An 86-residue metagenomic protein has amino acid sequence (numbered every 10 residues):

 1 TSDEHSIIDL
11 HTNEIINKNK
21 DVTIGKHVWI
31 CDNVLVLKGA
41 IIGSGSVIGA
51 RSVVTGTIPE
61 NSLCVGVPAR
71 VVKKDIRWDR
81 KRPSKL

Functional and structural regions predicted by a protein language model:
T1-A40, D75-I76: Flexible, glycine/small-residue-enriched loop-and-beta-strand segment within the central core of proteins
I24-K26, I41-G45, P59-N61: Structural motif
V34, S52, S62: Conserved GNAT-family N-acetyltransferase fold
G56, K73: Short helix N-cap motif at coil->helix boundaries in the Bergerat
W78-L86: A cross-kingdom feature marking charged/low-complexity
